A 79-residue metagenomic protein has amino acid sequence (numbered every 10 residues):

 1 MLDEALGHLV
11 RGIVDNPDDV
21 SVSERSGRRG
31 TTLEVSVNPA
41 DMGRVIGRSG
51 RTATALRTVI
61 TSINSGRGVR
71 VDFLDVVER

Functional and structural regions predicted by a protein language model:
M1-M42, A53-R79: RNA-contacting regions in translation and RNA-metabolism proteins, encompassing KH/S1 modules where present
I46-R51: Glycine-centered tight-turn and secondary-structure capping sites
